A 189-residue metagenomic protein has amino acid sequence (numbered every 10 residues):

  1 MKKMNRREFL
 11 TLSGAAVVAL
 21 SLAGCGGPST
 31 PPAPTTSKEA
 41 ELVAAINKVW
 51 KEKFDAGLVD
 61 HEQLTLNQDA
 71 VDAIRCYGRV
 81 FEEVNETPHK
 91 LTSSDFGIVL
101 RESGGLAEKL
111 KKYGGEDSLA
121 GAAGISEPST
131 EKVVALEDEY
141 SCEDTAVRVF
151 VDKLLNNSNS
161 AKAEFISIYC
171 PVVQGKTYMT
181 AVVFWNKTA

Functional and structural regions predicted by a protein language model:
M1, V49, F184-W185: Generic N-terminal leader/processing signal
M1-L20: N-terminal secretory signal peptides and thylakoid transit peptides that target proteins across membranes
A16, Y77-F81, L154-N157: Alpha-helix boundary/capping residues
P31-K109: Short, well-ordered surface patches within globular domains
F96-A189: A well-ordered secondary-structure block
